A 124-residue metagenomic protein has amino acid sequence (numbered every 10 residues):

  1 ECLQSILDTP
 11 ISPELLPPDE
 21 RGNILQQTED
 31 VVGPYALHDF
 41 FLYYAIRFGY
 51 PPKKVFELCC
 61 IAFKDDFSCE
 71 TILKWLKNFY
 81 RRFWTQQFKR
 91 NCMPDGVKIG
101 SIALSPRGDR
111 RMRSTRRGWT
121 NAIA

Functional and structural regions predicted by a protein language model:
E1-A124: ATP/NTP-dependent adenylation/nucleotidyl-transfer catalytic domains that generate, transfer, or process NMP-activated
